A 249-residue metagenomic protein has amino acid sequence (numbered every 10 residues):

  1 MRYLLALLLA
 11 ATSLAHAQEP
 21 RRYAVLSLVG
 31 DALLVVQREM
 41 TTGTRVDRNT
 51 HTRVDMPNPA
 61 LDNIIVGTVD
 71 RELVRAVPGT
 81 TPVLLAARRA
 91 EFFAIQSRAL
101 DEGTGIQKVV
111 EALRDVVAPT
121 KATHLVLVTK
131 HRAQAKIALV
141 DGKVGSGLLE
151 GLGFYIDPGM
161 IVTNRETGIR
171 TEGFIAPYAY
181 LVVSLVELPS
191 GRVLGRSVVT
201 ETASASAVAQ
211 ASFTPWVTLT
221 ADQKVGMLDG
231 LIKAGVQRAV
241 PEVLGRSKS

Functional and structural regions predicted by a protein language model:
M1-L7: Sec-dependent signal peptide recognition, specifically the positively charged N-region followed immediately by
Y3, E111, T167-T171: Residue-level detector of functional hotspots within protein domains
A6, V117, E172-F174: Residues embedded in well-ordered secondary-structure elements
L8-A17: Hydrophobic h-region of N-terminal signal peptides that target proteins for export in Gram-negative bacteria
Q18-Q37, R132, K136-I137, D141-S249: C-terminal/domain-edge helix-coil "capping" segments
E39-G159, T163-R165, Y178-V182, V186-R196: N-terminal segment of the mature soluble domain
